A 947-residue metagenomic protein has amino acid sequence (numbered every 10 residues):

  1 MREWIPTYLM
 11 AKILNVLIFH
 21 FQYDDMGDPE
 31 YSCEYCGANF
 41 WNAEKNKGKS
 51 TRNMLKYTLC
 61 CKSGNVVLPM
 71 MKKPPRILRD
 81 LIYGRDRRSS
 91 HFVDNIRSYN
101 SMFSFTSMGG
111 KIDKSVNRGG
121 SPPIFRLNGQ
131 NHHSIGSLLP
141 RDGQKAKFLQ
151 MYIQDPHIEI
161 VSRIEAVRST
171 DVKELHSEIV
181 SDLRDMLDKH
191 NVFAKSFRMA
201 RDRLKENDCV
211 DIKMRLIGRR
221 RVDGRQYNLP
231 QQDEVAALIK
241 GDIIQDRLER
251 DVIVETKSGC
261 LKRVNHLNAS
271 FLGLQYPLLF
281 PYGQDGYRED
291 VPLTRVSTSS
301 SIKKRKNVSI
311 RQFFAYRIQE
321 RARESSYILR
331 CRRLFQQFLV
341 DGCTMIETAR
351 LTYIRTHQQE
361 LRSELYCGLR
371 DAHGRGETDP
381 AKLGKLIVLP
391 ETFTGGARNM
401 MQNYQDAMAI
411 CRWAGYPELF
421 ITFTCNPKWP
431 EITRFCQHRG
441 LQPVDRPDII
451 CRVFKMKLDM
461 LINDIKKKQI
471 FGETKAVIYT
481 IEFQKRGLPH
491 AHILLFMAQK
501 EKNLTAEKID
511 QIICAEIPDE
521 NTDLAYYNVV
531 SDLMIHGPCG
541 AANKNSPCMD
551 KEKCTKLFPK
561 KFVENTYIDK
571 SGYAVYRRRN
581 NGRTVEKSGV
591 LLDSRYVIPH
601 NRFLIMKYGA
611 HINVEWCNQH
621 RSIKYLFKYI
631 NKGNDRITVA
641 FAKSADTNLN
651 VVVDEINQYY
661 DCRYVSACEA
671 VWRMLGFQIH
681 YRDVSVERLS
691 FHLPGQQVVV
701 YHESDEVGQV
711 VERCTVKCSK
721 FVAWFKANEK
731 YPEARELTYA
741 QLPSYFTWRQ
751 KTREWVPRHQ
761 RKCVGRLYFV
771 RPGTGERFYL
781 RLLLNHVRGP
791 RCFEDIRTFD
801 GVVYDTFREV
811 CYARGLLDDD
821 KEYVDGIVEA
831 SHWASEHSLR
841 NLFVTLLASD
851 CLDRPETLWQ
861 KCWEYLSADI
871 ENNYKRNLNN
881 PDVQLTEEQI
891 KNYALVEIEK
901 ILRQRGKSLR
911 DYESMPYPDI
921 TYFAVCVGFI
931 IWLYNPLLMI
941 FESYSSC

Functional and structural regions predicted by a protein language model:
M1-C947: Extended, structured polyanion-binding interfaces
